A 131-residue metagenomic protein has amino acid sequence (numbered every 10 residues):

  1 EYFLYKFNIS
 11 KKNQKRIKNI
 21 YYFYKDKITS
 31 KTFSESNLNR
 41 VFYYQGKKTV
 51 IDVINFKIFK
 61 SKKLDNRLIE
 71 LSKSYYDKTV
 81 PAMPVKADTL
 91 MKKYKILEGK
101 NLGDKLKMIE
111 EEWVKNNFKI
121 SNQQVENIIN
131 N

Functional and structural regions predicted by a protein language model:
E1-N131: C-terminal subdomains that position terminal phosphate/3'-OH groups for nucleotidyl transfer/ligation, primarily on
